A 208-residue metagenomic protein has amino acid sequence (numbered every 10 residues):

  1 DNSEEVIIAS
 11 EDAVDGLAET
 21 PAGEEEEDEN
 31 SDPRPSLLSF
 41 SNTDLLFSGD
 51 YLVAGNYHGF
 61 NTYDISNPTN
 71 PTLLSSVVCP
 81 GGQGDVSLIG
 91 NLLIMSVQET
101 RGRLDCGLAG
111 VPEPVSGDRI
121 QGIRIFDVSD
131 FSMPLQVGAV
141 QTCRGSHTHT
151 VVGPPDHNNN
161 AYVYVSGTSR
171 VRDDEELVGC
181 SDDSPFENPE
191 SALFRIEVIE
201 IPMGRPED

Functional and structural regions predicted by a protein language model:
D1-D208: Feature marking well-ordered beta-strand scaffolds used for ligand recognition
